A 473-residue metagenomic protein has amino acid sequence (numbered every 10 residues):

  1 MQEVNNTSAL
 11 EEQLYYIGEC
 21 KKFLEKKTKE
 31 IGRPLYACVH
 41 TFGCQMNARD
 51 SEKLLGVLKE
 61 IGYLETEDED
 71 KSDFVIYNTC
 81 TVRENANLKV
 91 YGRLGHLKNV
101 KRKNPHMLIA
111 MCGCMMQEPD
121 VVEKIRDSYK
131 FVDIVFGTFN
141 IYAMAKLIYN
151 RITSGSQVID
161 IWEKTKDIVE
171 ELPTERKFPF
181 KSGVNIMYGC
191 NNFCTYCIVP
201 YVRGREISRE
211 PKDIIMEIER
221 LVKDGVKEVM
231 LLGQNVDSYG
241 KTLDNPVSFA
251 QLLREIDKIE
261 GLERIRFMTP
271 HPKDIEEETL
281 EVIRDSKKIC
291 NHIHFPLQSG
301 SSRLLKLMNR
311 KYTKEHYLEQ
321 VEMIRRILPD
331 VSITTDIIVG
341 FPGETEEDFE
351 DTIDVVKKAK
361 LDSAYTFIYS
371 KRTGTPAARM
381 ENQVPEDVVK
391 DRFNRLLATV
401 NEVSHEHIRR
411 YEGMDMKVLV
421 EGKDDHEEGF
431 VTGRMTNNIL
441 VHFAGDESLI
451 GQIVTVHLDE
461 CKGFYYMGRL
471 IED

Functional and structural regions predicted by a protein language model:
M1-L232, D237-Y239, I293, E315-R326 (+5 more regions): Proteins enriched for Cys/Gly/acidic motifs involved in redox and nucleic-acid/cofactor modification
C44, G240-G261, M308-K311, K371-E402: Radical SAM enzyme [4Fe-4S]-AdoMet core and its adjacent flexible, acidic and glycine-rich loops/tails across
L58, I125-R126, I256, I283 (+2 more regions): Hydrophobic C-terminal alpha-helix "anchor/cap" residues
L108-M111, E118-D120, K223-E346, K357: Conserved SAM/AdoMet-binding glycine-rich loop
Y142, N192, D237, K273 (+3 more regions): Glycine-centered loop/turn positions within well-structured domains that cap or flank conserved ligand/cofactor-binding
K177-F180, C190-N192, I289, S299 (+5 more regions): Short flexible coil/turn linkers enriched for glycine and charged/polar residues that connect secondary-structure
C194, I214, L231, F267 (+7 more regions): Conserved, mostly hydrophobic/aromatic
R379-D473: Terminal RNA-binding accessory module
